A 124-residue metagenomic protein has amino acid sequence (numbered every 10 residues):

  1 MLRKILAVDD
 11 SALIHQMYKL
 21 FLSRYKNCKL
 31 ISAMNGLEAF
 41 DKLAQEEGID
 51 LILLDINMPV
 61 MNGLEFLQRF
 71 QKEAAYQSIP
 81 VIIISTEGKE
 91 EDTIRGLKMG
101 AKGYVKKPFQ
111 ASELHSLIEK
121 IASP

Functional and structural regions predicted by a protein language model:
L2-L13, Y18-L22, I52: Conserved acidic segment of CheY-like receiver
S32-L51: Acidic, metal-coordinating helix/loop segments flanking the phosphotransfer/catalytic sites of two-component signaling
M58: Receiver (REC) domain active-site loop signature in two-component systems and cognate sites in sensor histidine kinases
E87-G88: Short, conserved "switch-loop" micro-motifs in signal-transduction and mechanochemical regulators
F109-E119: C-terminal output helix
